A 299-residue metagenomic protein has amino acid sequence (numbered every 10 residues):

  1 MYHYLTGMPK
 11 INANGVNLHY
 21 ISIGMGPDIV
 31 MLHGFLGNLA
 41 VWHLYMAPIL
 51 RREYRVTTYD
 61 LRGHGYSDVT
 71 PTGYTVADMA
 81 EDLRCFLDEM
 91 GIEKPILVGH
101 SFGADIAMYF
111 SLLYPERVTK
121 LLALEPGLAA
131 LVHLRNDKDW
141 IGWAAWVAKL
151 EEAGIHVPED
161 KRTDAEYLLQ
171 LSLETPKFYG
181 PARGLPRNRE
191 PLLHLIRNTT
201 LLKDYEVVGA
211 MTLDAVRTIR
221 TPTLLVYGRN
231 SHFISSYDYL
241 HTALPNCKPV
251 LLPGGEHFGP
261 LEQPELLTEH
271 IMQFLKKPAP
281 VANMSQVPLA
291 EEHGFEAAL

Functional and structural regions predicted by a protein language model:
M1-V30, R51-Y54, I92-E93, E269 (+1 more regions): Alpha/beta-hydrolase fold catalytic core
V16-D68: Conserved HGGG/HGGXW glycine-rich cap/lid loop of the alpha/beta-hydrolase fold
I21, T57-F102, E269: Active-site loop/oxyanion-hole signature of alpha/beta-hydrolase fold enzymes
V41-H43, S67-G73, V132-R135, S236-Y237: Conserved catalytic-core motifs of eukaryotic protein kinase domains, centered on the activation segment
Y109-L112, T119-V157: Flexible "cap/lid" loop of the alpha/beta hydrolase fold
R187-T242: Conserved serine/cysteine hydrolase catalytic core
L244-H257: Catalytic histidine neighborhood in serine/cysteine hydrolases with alpha/beta-hydrolase-type architecture
G255-T268: Catalytic histidine-centered segment of alpha/beta-hydrolase-like enzymes
